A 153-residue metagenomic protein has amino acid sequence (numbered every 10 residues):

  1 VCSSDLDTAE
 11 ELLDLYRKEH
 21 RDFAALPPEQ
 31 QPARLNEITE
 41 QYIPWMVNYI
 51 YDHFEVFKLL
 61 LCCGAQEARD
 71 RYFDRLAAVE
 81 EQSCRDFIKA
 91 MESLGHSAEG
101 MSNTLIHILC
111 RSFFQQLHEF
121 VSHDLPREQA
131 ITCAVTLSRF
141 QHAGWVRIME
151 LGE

Functional and structural regions predicted by a protein language model:
V1-S3: Short, small-residue-biased leader/transition segments that mark boundaries at the very start of proteins
E11-D52: Hydrophobic alpha-helical connector segments
E19-P27, F57-G64, M91, L117-L125 (+1 more regions): Secondary-structure edge/capping motif, primarily at the C-terminal ends of alpha-helices and the immediately following
Y42-D52, Q66-S93, N103-Q115: Amphipathic alpha-helical packing segments from all-alpha helical-bundle domains
L60-A77, Q129-W145: C-terminal/domain-terminus segments
F87-F140, I148-E153: Hydrophobic/aromatic-rich alpha-helical bundle segments in the mid-to-C-terminal region
